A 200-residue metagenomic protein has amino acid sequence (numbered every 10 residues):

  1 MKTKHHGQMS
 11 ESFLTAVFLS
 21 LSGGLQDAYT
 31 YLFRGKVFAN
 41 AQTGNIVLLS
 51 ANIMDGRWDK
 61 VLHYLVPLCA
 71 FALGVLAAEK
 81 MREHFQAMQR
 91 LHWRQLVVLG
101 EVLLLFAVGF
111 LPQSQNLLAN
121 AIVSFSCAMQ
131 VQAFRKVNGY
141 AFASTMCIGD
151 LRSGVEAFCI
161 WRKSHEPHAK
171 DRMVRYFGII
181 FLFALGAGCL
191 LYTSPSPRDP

Functional and structural regions predicted by a protein language model:
M1-M9: Short, Lys/Arg-rich, polar N-terminal cytosolic tail immediately upstream of the first transmembrane signal-anchor
L19-S22, V66, A70-G74, A78 (+4 more regions): Alpha-helical transmembrane segments in multi-pass membrane proteins
A41-G56: Perimembrane loop-to-helix junctions flanking transmembrane segments
A77-A87: Helix-to-loop junctions at the C-terminal end of transmembrane segments in multipass secondary transporters
Q95-L104: Structural signature of the two symmetry-related core transmembrane helices
L104-Q113: C-terminal ends and interior cores of transmembrane alpha-helices in multi-pass membrane transporters/permeases
L118-A141: Hydrophobic core of transmembrane alpha-helices in multi-pass small-molecule transporters, especially MFS/SLC-type
Y192, P197-P200: Single conserved hydrophobic/aromatic residue that forms the stacking wall/gate of nucleotide- or nucleobase-binding
